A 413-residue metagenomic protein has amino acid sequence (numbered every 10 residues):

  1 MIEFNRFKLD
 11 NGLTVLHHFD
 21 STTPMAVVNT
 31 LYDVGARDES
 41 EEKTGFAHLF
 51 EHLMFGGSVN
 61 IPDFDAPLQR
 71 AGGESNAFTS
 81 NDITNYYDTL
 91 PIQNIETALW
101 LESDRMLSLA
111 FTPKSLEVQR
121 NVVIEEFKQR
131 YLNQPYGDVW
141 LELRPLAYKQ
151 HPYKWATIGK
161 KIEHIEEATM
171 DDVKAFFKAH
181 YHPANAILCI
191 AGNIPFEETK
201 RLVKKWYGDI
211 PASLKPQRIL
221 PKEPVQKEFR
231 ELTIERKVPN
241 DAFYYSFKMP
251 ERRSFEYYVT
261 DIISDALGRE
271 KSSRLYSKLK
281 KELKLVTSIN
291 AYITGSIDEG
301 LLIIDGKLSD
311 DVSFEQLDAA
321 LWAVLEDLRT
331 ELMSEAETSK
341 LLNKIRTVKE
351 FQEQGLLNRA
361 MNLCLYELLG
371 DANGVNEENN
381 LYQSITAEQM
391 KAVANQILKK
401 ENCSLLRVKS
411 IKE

Functional and structural regions predicted by a protein language model:
M1-R6, P145-A186, R218-E223, K349 (+1 more regions): Histidine-acidic residue clusters that define the catalytic metal-binding segment of zinc metallopeptidase domains
I2-N5, K149-Q150, K154, H182-E251 (+3 more regions): An aromatic/glycine/proline-enriched structural segment found at the starts of mature extracellular/organellar domains
G12, T30, H48, Y86 (+13 more regions): Buried hydrophobic packing residues in well-ordered domains
D20, N29-L31, P145, K215-R274 (+1 more regions): His/Glu-based metal-binding/catalytic segments typifying zinc-dependent metallopeptidases
V27-T89, W155-I158, R269-L285: M16/MPP (pitrilysin/insulinase) zinc-metallopeptidase core fold and M16-derived inactive scaffolds
G57, T89-V122, N290, T294-Q352: M16/insulysin-pitrilysin zinc metalloprotease superfamily fold
I165, Y244-K248, L267-L308: A structural supersecondary motif
I187-G192, L328-L332, A336-E413: C-terminal regions of mature proteins
